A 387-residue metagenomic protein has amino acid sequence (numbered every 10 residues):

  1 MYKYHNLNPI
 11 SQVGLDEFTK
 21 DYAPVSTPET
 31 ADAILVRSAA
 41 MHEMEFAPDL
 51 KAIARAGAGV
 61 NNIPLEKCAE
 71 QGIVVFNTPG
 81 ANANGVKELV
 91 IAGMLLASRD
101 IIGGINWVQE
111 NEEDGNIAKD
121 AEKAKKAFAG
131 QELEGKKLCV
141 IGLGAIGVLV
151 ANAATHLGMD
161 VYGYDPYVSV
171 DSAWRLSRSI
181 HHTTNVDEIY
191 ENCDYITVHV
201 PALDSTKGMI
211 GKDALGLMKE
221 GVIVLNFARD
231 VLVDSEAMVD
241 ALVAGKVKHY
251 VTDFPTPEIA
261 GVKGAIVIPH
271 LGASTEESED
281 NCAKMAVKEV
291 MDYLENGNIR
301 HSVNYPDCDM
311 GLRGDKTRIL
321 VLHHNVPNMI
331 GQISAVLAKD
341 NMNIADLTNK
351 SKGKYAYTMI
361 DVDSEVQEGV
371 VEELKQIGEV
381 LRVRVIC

Functional and structural regions predicted by a protein language model:
M1-T78, G211, G216-L217, I223 (+2 more regions): An N-terminal-biased, well-structured beta-alpha scaffold segment characteristic of Rossmann-like dinucleotide-binding
A39-M44, P166-I259, S274: Rossmann-like adenosine-cofactor binding region
P79-K137, H301-V303: Phosphate-binding beta-alpha-beta segment of Rossmann-like dinucleotide-binding domains, i.e., the NAD(P)
K87-N106, N152-M159, M285-N298, S334-A338 (+1 more regions): Oxidoreductase and adenylate-handling cofactor-binding alpha/beta cores
L143-G144: Glycine-rich Rossmann-fold phosphate-binding loop(s) that bind the pyrophosphate of adenine dinucleotide cofactors
G147-V148: N-terminal Rossmann-fold NAD(P) dinucleotide-binding loop
K212, E220-R313, H324, Y357 (+3 more regions): Rossmann-like dinucleotide-binding domain for NAD(H)/NADP(H)
N304-C387: A conserved regulatory-domain signal marking ACT and ACT-like small-molecule sensing domains and adjacent regulatory
